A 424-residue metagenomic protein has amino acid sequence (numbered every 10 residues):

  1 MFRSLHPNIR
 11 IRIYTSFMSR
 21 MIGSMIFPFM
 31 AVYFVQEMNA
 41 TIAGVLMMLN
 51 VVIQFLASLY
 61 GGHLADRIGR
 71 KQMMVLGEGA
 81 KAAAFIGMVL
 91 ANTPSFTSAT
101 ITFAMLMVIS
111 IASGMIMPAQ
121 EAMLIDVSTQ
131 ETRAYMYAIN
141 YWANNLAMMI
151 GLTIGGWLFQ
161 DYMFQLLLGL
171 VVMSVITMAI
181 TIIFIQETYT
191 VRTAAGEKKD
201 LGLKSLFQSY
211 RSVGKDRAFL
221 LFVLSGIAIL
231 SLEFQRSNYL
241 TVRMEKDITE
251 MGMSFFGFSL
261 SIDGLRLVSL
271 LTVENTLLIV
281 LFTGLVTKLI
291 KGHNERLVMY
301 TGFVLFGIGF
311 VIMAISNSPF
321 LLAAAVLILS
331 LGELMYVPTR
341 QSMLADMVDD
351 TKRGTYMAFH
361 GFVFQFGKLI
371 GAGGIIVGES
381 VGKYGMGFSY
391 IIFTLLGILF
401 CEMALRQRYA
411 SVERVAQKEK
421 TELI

Functional and structural regions predicted by a protein language model:
M1-H6, T188-V223, S254-F255, K418-I424: Juxtamembrane intracellular "pre-TM" segments in multi-pass secondary transporters
F2-V51, L220-L221, S225, I229-G257: Helix-loop boundary and gating motifs at the non-cytosolic
F17, T97-M115, L321-M335: Hydrophobic core of transmembrane alpha-helices in multi-pass small-molecule transporters, especially MFS/SLC-type
L56-T93: Conserved MFS/SLC helix-loop-helix module at the cytosolic interface between two early adjacent transmembrane helices
S58-R70, F159, L281-E295: Helix-to-loop junctions at the C-terminal end of transmembrane segments in multipass secondary transporters
G79-F96, V304-N317: C-terminal ends and interior cores of transmembrane alpha-helices in multi-pass membrane transporters/permeases
M107-N144: Cytoplasmic helix-loop-helix junction between adjacent transmembrane helices in 12-TM secondary transporters
M178-E197, M403-A416: Helix-loop junctions on the cytosolic side of multi-pass membrane transporters, especially the intracellular loop
